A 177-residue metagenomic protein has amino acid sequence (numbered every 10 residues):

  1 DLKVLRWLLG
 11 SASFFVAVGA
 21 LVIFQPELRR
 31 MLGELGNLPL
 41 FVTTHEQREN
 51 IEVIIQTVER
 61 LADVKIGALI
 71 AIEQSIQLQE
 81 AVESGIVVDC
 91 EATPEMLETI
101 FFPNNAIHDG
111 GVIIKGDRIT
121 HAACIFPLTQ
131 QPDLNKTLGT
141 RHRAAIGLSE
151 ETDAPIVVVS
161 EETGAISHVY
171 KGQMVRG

Functional and structural regions predicted by a protein language model:
V4-R6, V16-G19, F24-Q25, R29-G177: Divalent-cation
G10-F14: Residue-level signature of transmembrane alpha-helical entry/exit and packing/kink sites in multi-pass membrane
